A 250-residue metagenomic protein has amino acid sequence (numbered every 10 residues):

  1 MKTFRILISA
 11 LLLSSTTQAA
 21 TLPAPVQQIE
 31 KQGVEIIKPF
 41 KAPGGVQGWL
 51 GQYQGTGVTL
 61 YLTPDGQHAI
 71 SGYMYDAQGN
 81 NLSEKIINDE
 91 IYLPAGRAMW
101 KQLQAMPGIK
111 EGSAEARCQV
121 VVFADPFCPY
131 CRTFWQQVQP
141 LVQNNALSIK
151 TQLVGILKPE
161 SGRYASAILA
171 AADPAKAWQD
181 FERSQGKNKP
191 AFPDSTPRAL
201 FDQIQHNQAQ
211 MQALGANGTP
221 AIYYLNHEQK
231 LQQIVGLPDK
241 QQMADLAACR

Functional and structural regions predicted by a protein language model:
M1-R5: Positively charged n-region of N-terminal signal peptides that target proteins for export
I6-S15: Bacterial N-terminal signal peptides
A20-G51, G55-I70, N188-R250: C-terminal cap of thioredoxin/glutaredoxin-like
G66-L93: A short, surface-exposed interaction/processing loop segment used at functional sites
L93-A98, V142: C-terminal low-complexity, charged extensions that often adopt amphipathic alpha-helices
W100-C118: A short beta-strand-turn-helix
A116-P126, R132-T196, Q212-N217, L237-P238 (+1 more regions): Structural alpha/beta surface segment adjacent to cysteine/selenocysteine redox centers across thiol/disulfide enzymes
